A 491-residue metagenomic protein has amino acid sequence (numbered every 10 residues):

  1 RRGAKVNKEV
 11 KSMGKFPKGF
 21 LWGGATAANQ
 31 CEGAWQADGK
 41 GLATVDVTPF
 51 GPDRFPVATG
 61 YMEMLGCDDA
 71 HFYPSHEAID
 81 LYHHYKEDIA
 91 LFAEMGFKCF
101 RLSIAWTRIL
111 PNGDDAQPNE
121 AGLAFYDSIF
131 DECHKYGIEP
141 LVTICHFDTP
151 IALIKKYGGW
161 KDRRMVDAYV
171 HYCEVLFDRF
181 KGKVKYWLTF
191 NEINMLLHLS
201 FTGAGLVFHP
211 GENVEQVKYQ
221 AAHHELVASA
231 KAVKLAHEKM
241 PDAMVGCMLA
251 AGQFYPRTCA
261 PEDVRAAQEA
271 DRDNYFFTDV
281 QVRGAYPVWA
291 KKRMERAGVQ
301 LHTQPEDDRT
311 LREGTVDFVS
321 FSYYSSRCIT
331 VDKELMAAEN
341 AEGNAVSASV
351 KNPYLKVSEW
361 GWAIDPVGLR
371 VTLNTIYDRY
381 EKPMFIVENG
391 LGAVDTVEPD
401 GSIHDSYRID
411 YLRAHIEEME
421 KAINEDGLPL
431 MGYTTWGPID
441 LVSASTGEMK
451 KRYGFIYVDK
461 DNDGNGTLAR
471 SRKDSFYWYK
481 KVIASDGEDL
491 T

Functional and structural regions predicted by a protein language model:
R1-V6: N-terminal amphipathic/basic-hydrophobic helices that include classical n-h-c signal peptides and signal-anchor
N7-D69, A93-E94, N112-D114, L123-T491: Active-site region of glycoside hydrolase catalytic domains
A70-H84, K161-R163: Active-site mouth loops of central-metabolism enzymes
S75, Y82, G113-A116, E359: Short, flexible active-site loop motifs that bind/organize anionic cofactors or intermediates
D80, H84-A105, G314, F318: Catalytic domains of carbohydrate-active enzymes, especially glycoside hydrolases
I104-P118: Glycine-rich, proline-tolerant flexible connector loops at the mouths of alpha/beta enzymes
